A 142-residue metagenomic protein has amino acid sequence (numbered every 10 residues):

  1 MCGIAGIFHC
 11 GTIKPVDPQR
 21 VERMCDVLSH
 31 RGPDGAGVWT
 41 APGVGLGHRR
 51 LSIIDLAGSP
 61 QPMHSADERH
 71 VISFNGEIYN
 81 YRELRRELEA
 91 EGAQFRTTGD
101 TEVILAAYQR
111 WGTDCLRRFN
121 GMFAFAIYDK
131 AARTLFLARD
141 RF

Functional and structural regions predicted by a protein language model:
M1-F142: N-terminus-centric sequence/structural signature that marks the extreme N-terminus and adjacent "lid/interface" module
